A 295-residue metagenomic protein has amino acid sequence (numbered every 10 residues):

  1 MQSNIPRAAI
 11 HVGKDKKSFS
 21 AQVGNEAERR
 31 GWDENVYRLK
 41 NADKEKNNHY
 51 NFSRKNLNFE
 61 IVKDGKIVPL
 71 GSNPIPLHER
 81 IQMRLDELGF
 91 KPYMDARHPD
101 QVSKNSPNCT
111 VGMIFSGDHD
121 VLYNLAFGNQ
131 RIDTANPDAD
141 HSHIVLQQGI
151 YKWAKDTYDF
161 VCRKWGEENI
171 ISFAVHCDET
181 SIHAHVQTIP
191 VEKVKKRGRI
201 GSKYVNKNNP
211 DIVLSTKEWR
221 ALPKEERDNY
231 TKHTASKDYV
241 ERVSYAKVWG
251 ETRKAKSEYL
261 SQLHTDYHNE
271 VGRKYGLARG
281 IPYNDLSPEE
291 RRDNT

Functional and structural regions predicted by a protein language model:
M1-T295: N-terminal nicking endonuclease/strand-transfer module with a His-rich metal-binding environment and a catalytic Tyr
